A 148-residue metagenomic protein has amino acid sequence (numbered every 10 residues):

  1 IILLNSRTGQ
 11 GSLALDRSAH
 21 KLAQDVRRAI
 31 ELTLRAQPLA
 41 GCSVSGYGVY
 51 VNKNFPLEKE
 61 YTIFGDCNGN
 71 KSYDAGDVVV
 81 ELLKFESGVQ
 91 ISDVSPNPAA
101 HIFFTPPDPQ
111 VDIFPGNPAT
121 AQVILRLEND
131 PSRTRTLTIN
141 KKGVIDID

Functional and structural regions predicted by a protein language model:
I1-A36: Aliphatic-rich helix starts adjacent to a transmembrane/signal segment
A40, R126-P131: Short loop/turn motifs at secondary-structure junctions and domain boundaries
C42-P106: Type IV pilin-like appendage domain
V111-N117: Short glycine/proline/serine/threonine-rich loop/turn segments at secondary-structure transition edges
P118-E128: Short conserved beta-strand and strand-loop elements enriched in small hydrophobics with frequent Asp/Gly
P131-D148: Low-complexity, S/T/G/P-rich flexible repeat/linker segments used as non-globular hinges and stalks within
